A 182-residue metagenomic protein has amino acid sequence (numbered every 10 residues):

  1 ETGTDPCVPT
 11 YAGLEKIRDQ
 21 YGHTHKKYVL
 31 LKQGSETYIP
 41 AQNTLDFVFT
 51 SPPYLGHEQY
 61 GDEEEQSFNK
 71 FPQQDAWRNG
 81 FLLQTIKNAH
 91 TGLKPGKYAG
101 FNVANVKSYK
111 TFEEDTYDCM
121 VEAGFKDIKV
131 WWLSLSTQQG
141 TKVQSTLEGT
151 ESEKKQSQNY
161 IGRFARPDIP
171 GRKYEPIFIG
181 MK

Functional and structural regions predicted by a protein language model:
E1-Y38, F47, C119: Conserved S-adenosyl-L-methionine
P9, W77-F81, F112, R172: Soluble or luminal CAZymes and related metallo-dependent hydrolases
Y38, T44-T85, K107: Mobile active-site "lid"/loop adjacent to the S-adenosyl-L-methionine
L82-H90, E113-Y117: Generic structural signal for well-ordered alpha-helices, preferentially at hydrophobic/aromatic core positions
G92-P95: Helix-to-beta-strand junctions that scaffold the AdoMet/dcAdoMet cofactor pocket in Class I SAM-dependent enzymes
K107-K182: Class I S-adenosyl-L-methionine
